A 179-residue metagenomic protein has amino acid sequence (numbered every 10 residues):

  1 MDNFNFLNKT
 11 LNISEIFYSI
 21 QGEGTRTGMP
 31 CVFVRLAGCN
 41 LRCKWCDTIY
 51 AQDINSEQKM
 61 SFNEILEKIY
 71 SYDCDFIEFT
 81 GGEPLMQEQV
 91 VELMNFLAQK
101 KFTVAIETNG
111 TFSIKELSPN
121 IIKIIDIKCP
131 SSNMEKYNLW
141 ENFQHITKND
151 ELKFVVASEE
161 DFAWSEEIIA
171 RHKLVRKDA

Functional and structural regions predicted by a protein language model:
M1, I54-E57, E135, A157: Pocket-edge positions in alpha/beta enzyme catalytic cores
D2-F6: Polytopic alpha-helical membrane-helix bundles and their juxtamembrane interface segments in multi-pass membrane
L7, S14, I20, I54 (+2 more regions): A generic, residue-level signal for flexible/boundary positions that often mark functional hotspots
L7-W45: N-terminal pre-triad scaffold of radical SAM enzymes
L11, P30-C31, R42-I121: Conserved Radical SAM active-site core
Q21, L66-Y70, A170: Generic structural signal for well-ordered alpha-helical scaffold segments
A37-C39, I65-L66, Y137-N138: Short hydrophobic/aromatic-rich motifs at helix boundaries and adjacent loops
L85-A179: Conserved AdoMet/S-adenosylmethionine-binding subsite of the radical SAM
